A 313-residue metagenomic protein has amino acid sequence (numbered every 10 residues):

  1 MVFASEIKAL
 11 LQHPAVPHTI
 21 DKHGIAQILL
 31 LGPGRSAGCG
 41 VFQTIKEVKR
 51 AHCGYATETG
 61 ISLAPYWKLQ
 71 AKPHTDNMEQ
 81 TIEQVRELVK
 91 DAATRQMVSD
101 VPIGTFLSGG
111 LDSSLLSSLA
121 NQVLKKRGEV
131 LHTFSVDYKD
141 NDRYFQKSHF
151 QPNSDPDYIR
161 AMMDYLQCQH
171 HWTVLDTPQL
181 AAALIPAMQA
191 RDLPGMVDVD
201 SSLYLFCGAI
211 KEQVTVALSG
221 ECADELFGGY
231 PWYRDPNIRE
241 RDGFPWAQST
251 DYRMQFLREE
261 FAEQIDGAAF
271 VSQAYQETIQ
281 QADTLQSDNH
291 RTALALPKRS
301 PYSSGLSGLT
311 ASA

Functional and structural regions predicted by a protein language model:
M1-A190, L203: Cysteine-centered catalytic environments shared across enzyme families
T57-E58, Q151-S154, Y158-A313: Glycine-rich active-site loop/lid subdomains used to bind and stabilize high-energy intermediates
